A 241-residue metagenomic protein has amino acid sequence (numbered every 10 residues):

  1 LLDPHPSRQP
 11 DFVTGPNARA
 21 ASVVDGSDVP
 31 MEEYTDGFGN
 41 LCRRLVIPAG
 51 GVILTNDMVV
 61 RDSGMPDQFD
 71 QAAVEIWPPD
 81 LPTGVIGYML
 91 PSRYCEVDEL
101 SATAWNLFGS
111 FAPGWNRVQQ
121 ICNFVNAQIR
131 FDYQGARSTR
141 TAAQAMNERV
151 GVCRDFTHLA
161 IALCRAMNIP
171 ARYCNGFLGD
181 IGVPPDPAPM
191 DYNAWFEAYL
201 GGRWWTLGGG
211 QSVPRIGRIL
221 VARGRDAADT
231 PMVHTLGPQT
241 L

Functional and structural regions predicted by a protein language model:
L1-A102, N106: Linear, non-domain "peripheral" regions
H5-P16, E75-W77, V125-I129, V150-D155 (+2 more regions): Short low-complexity stretches enriched in small and charged residues
R8, P30-E32, D132, G182-P185: Intrinsically disordered, low-complexity segments enriched in polar/charged residues with Gly/Pro, especially when
G50, D57, F111, P185-P187: Glycine-centered loop/turn motifs
V60-G64, D70-Q71, P79-G151, L159 (+3 more regions): Secondary-structure boundary elements
N123, D155-T240: Hydrophobic/aromatic-rich core segments of domains that either
